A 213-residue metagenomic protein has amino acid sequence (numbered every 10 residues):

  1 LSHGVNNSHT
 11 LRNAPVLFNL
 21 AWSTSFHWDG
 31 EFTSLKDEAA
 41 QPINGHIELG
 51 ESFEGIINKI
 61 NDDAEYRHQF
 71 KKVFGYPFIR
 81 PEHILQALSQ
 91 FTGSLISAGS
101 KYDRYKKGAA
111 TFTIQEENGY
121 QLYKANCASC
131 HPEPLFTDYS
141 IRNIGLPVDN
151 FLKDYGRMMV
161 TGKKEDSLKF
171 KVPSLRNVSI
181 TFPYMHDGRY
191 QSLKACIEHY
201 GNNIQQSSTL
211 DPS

Functional and structural regions predicted by a protein language model:
L1-S213: Periplasmic c-type cytochrome electron-transfer domains
